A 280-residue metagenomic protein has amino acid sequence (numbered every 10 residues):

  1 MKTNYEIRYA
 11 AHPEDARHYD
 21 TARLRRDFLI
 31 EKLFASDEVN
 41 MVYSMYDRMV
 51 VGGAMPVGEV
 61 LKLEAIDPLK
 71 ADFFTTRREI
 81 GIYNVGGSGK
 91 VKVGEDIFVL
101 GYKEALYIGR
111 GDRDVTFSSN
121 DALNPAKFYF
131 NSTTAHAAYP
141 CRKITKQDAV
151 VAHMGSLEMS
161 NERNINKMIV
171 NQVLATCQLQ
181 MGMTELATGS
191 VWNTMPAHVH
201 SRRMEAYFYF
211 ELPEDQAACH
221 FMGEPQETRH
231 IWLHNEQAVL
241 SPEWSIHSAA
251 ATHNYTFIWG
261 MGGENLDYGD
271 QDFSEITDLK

Functional and structural regions predicted by a protein language model:
M1-T75, E79-I80, L279: Hydrophobic, proline/glycine-rich low-complexity stretches
S36-L69, E162-E205: A short glycine-rich, His/Asp/Glu-containing loop-to-beta-strand
Y43-V60, L69-E95, M195-Q237: Glycine- and acidic-residue-biased ligand/ion/polar-headgroup-sensing regions
G86-P125, Y129-T134: Acidic, low-complexity central loop/insert segments
G94, Y139-I144, L179-Q180, V191-A197 (+1 more regions): A short secondary-structure junction signal
L100-N120, W232-H253, G260-G262: Conserved metal-binding segment of the jelly-roll/cupin
A122-R163, I258-K280: Double-stranded beta-helix
A217-A218, T228-H230, S248-A250, L266-G269: Short active-site-adjacent structural elements
